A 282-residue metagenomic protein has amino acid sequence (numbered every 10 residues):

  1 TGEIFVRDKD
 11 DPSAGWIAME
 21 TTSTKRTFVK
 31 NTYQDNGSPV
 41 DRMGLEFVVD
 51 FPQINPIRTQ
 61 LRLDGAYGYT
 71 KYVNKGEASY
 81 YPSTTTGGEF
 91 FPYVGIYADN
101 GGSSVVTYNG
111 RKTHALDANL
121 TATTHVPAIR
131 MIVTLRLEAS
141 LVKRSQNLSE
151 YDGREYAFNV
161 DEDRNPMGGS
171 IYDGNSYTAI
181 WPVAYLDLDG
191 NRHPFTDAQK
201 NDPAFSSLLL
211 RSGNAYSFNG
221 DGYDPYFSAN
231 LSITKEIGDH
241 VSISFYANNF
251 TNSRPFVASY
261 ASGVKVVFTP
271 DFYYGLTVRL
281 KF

Functional and structural regions predicted by a protein language model:
G2-T21, L188-F205: Long, low-complexity, polar/charged, intrinsically disordered or flexibly structured peripheral segments
I4-R154: Gram-negative outer-membrane beta-barrel transporters
T21-R26, N31-D35, L209-S217, D221-D224: Alpha-helix-centered segments that form part of catalytic cores
K30-N36, S103-N109, Y216-N219, N230 (+1 more regions): Extracellular loop and loop/strand-boundary signature of outer-membrane beta-barrel proteins
S140-A215, D221-Y226, S232-F282: C-terminal beta-signal and adjacent terminal beta-strands/loops of Gram-negative outer-membrane beta-barrel proteins
